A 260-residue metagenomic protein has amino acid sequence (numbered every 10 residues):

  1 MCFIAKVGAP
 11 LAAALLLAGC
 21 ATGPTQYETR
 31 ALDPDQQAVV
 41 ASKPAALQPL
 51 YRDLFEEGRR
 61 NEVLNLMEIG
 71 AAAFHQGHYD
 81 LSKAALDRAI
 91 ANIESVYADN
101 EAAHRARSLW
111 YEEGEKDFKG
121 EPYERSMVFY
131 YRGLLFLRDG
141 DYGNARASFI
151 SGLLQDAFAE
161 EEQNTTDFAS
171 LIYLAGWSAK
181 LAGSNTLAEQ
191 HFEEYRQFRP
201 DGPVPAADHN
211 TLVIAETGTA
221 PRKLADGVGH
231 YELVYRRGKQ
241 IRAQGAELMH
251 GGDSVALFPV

Functional and structural regions predicted by a protein language model:
M1-L11: Bacterial N-terminal signal peptides that target proteins for export
L16-G19: C-terminal motif of bacterial Sec signal peptides marking the signal peptidase cleavage site
A21-P24: Bacterial signal peptide processing site
Y27-P49, D53-E56, E68-H75, L135: Alpha-helical segment of the N-proximal tetratricopeptide repeat
D33, E68, H75, E124-Y131 (+2 more regions): "A position-specific structural signal for the A-helix of alpha-solenoid helical repeats
Q36-L50, K83-I93, A98-L109, D141-D156 (+1 more regions): Helix-turn-helix repeat elements of alpha-solenoid scaffolds
Q37, L66, D156, E162-D167 (+3 more regions): N-terminal amphipathic/basic membrane-interacting segments and domains, especially the gasdermin N-terminal
Y51-R60, E94-R105, W110-G120, D156-T165 (+1 more regions): Flexible helix-coil transition and linker loops at the boundaries of alpha-helical arrays
